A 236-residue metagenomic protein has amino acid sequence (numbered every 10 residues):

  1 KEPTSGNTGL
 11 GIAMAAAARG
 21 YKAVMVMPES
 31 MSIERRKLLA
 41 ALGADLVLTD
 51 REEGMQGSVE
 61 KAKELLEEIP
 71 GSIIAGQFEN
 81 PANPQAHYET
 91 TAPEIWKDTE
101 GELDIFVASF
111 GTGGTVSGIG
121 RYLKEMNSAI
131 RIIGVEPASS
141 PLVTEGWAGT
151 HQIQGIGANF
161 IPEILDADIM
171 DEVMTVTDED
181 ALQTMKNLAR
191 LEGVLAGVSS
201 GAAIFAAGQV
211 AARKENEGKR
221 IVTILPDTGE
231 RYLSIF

Functional and structural regions predicted by a protein language model:
K1-E29, E102-T115, S199-S200: A short, small-residue-rich loop immediately preceding and capping a beta-strand
G9-K22, A40-A41, G120-N127, F205-E215: Alpha-helix C-terminal capping segments
K22-V24, D45, A129-R131, R220: Residues at the starts of beta-strands that form the adenosine-phosphate
V24-I105, E136-A189: Small/polar-residue-rich loop-to-helix segments that shape phosphate-bearing ligand pockets
A86, T90-I130: Glycine-rich ThDP/TPP pyrophosphate-binding loop and its adjacent helix/strand module within ThDP-dependent enzymes
D168-E217: Active-site-adjacent helical/loop segments in soluble small-molecule enzymes
G208-F236: Phosphate-binding loop/pocket of nucleotide- and phosphate-handling active sites
